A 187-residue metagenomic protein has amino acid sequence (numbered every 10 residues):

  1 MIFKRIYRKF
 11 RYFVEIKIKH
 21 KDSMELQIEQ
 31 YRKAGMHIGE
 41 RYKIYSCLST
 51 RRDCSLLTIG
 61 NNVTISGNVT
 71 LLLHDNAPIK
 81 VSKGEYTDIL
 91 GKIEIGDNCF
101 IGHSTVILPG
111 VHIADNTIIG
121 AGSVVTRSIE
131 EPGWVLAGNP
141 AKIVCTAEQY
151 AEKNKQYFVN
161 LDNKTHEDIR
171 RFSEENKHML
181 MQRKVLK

Functional and structural regions predicted by a protein language model:
M1-I28: Membrane-proximal basic amphipathic "stem/tether" segments
Q27-R32, Y45-H112, S128-E130, N139-P140 (+1 more regions): Flexible, glycine/small-residue-enriched loop-and-beta-strand segment within the central core of proteins
Y42-I44, I119: Hydrophobic, membrane-inserted alpha-helices
D88-I101, V106, N139-K187: C-terminal segments of enzyme domains that contribute to small-molecule binding surfaces
F100, I118, V135-A137: Short-chain dehydrogenase/reductase
T117-V125: C-terminal/domain-terminus segments
